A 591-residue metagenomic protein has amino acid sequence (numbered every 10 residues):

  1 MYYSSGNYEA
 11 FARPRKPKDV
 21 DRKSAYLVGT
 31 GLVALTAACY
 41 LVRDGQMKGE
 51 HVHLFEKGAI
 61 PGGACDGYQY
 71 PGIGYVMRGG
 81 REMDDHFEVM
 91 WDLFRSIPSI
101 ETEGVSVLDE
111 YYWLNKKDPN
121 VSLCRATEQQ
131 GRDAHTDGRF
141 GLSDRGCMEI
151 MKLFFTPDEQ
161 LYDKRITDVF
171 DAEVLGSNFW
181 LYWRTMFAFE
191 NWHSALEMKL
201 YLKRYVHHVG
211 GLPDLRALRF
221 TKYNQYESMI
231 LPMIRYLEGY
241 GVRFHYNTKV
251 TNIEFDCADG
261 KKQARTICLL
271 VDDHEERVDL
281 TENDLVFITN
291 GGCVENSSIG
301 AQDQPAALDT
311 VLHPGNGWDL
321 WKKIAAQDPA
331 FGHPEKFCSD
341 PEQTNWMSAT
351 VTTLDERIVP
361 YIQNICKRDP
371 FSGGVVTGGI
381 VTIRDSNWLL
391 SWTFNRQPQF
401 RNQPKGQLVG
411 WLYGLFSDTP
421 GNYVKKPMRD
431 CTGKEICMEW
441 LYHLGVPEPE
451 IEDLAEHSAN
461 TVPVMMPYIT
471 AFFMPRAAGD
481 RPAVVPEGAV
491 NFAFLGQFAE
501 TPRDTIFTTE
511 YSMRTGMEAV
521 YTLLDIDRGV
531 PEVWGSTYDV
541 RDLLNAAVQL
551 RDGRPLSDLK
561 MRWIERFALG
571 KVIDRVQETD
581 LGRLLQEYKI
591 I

Functional and structural regions predicted by a protein language model:
M1-A25, R43-H51, L550-I591: Extreme N-terminal leader/targeting segments of oxidoreductases
G29-L35: Glycine-rich Rossmann-fold phosphate-binding loop(s) that bind the pyrophosphate of adenine dinucleotide cofactors
V42-Y70: Glycine-rich FAD pyrophosphate-binding loop
G72-W113: Conserved FAD-binding subdomain of flavin-dependent enzymes
I100-H207, R219-F220: Rossmann-like flavin
G104-Y111, R528-Y538: Short, glycine/acidic-rich hinge or "gate" loops at secondary-structure transitions that mediate conformational
K203-L285, N290-G291, D303-Q304, D309-W318: Helical element adjacent to the flavin cofactor pocket in flavoenzyme catalytic cores
H207-R219, N283-L285, V294-T515, Y521-G535: C-terminal segments that line or cap access tunnels to active or ligand-binding sites in enzymes and enzyme-associated
